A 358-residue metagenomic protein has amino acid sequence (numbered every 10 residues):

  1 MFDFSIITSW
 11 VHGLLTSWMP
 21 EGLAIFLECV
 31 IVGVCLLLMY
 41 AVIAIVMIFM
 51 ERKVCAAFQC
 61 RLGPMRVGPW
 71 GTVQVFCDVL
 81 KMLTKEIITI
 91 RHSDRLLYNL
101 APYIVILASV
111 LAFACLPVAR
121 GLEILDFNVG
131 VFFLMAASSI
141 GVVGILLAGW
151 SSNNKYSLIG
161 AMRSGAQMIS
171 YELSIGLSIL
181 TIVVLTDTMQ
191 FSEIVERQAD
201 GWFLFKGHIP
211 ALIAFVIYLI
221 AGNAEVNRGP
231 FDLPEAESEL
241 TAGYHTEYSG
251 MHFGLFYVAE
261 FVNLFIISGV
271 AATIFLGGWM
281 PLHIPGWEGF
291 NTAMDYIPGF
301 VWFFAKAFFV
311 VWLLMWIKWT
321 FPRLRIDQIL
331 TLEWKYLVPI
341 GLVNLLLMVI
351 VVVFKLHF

Functional and structural regions predicted by a protein language model:
M1-F358: Selective transmembrane helix interface/packing segments
